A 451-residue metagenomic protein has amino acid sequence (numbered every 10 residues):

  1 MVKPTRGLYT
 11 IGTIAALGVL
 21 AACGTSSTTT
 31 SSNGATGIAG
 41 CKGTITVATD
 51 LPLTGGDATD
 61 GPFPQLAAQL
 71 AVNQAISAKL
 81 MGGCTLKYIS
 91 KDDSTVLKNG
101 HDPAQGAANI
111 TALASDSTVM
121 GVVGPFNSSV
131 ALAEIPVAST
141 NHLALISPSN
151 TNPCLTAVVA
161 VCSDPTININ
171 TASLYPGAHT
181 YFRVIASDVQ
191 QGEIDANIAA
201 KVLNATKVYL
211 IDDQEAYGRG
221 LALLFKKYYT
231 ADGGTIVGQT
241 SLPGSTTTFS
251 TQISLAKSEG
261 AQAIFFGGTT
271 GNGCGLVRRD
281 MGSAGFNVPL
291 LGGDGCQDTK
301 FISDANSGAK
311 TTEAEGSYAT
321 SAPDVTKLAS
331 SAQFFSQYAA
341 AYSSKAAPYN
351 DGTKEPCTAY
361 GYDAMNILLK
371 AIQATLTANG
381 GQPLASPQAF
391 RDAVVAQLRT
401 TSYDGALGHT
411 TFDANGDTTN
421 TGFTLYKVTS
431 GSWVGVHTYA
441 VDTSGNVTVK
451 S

Functional and structural regions predicted by a protein language model:
M1-G12: Bacterial N-terminal signal peptides that target proteins for export
P4, T29-T36, T59-P64, A78-I169 (+3 more regions): Beta-alpha junction/loop-to-helix N-cap segments that form part of ligand/metal-binding clefts
V19-A22: C-terminal motif of bacterial Sec signal peptides marking the signal peptidase cleavage site
G24-S26: Bacterial signal peptide processing site
A35-Q69, A75, K91-P103, F126-N127 (+2 more regions): Extracytoplasmic "Venus flytrap"
V119-T240, P289-A319: Extracytoplasmic ligand/sensor domains, especially the bilobed periplasmic-binding protein
R278-Y362, A374-L376: Extracellular/periplasmic periplasmic-binding protein-like sensory domains
S343-T358, L369-V436, V449-K450: Segments of small-molecule ligand-sensing domains
